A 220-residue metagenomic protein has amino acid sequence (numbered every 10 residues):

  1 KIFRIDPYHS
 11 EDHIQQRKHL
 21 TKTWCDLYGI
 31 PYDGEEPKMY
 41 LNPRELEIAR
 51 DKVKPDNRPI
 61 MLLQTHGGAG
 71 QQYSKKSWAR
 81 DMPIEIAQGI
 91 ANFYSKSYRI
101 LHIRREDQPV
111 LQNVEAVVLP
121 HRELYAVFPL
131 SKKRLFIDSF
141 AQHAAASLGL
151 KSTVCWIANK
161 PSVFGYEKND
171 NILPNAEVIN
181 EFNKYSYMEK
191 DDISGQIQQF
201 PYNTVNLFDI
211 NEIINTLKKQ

Functional and structural regions predicted by a protein language model:
K1-Q220: Catalytic machinery of carbohydrate-active enzymes, primarily nucleotide-sugar-dependent glycosyltransferases
